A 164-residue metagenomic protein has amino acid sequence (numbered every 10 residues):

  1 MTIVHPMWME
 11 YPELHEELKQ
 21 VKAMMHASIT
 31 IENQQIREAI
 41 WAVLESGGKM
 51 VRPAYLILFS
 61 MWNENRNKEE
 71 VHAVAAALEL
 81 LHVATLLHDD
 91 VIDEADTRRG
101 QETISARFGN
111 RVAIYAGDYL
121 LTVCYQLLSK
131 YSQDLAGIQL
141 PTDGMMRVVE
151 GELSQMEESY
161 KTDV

Functional and structural regions predicted by a protein language model:
M1-A27: N-terminal amphipathic/basic leader segments beginning at the initiator methionine
H26-V164: Mg2+-dependent prenyl diphosphate-binding active-site environment of isoprenoid biosynthetic enzymes
